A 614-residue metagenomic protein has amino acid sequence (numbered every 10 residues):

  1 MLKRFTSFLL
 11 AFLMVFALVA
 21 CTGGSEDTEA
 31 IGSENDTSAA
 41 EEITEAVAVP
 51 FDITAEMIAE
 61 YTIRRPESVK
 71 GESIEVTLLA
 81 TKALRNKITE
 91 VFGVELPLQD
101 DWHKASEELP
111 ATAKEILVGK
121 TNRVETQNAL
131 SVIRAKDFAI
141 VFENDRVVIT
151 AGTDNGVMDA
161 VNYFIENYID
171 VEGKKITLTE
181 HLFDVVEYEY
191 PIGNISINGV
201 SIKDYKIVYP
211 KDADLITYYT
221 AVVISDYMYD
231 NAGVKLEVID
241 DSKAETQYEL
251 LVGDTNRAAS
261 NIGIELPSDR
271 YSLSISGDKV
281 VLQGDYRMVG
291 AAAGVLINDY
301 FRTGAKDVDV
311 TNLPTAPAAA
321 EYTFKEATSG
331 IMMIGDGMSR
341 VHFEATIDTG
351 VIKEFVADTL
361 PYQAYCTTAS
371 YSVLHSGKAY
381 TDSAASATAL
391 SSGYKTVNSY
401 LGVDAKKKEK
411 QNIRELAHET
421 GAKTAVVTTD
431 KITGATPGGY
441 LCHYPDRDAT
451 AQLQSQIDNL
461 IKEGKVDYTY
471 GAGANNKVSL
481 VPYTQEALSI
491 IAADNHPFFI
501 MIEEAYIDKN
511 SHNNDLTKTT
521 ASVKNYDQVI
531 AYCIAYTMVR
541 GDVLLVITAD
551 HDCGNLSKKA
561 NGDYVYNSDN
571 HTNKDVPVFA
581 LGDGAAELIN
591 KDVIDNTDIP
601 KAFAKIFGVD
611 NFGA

Functional and structural regions predicted by a protein language model:
L2-G24: Sec-dependent N-terminal signal peptides of Gram-positive bacterial secreted proteins and lipoproteins
F16-A39: Sec-dependent signal peptide cleavage junction
N35, A39-T323: Solvent-exposed alpha-helical segments and adjacent loops that form catalytic or protein-interaction surfaces
R64-T77, V148-A151, K206-T217, V281-G284 (+9 more regions): Second-shell loop/turn segments in exported
V94, A113-K114, D204, V234 (+9 more regions): Loop/turn elements at helix/coil->beta-strand transitions in domains of secreted/extracellular proteins
P317-G473, D552-A614: N-terminal catalytic scaffold of extracellular/periplasmic and nuclease hydrolases that process anionic headgroups
R340, N525-A560: Metal-dependent active-site segment of extracytoplasmic phospho-/sulfohydrolases and closely related
A435-C442, T484-L488, N495-I534: Active-site His/acidic residue clusters
